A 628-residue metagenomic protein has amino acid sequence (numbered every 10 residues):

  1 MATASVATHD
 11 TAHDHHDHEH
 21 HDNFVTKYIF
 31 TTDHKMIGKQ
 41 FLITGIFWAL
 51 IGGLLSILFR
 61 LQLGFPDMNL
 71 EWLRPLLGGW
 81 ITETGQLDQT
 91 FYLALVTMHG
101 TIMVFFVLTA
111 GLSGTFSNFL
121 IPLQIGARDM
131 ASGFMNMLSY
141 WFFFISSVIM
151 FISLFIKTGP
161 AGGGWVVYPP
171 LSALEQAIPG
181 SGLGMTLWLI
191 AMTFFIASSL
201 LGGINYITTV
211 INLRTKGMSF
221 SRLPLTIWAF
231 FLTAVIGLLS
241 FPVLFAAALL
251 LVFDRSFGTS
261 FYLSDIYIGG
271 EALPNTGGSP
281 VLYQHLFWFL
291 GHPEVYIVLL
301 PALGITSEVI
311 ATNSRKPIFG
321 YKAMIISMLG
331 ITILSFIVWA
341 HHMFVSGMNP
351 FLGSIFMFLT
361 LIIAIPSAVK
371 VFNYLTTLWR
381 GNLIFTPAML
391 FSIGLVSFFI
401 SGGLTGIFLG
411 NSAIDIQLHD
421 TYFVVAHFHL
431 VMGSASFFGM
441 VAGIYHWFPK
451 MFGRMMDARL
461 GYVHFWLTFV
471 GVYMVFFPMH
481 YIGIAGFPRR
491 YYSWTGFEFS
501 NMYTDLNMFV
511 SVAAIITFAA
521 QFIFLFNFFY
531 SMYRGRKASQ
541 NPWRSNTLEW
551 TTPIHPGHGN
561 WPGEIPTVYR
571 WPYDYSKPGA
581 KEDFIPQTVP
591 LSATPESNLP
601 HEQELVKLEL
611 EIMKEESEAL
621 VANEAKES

Functional and structural regions predicted by a protein language model:
A2-S628: Membrane-embedded and interfacial regions of multi-pass energy-transducing membrane proteins
